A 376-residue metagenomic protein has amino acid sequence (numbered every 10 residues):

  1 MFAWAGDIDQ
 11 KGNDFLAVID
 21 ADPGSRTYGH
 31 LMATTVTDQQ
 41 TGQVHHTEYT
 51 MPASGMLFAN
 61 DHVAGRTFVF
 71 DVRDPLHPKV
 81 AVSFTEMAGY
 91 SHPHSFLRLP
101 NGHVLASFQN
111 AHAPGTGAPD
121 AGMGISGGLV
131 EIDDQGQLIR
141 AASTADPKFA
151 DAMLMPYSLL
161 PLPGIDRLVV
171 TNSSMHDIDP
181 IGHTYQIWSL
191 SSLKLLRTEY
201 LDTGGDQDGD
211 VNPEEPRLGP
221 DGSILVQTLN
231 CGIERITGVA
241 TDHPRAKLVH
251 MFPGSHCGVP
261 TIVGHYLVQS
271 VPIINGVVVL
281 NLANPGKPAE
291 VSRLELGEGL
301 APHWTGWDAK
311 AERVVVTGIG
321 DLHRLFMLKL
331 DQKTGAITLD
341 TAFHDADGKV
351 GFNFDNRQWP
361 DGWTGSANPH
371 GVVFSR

Functional and structural regions predicted by a protein language model:
F2-Q10, A106-S126, V170-T184, I319-Q332: Short, conserved, GDST-rich strand-edge loop motifs in beta-rich repeat architectures
W4-G42, T47-V82: Beta-propeller domains
V18-T27, V69-P78, D133-L138, I187-L196 (+3 more regions): Short loop/turn segments immediately following beta-strands, especially the blade-tip and inter-blade linker loops
T27-T37, K79-E86, I139-D146, L195-D202 (+3 more regions): Beta-propeller fold detector
D38-P52, M87-L99, F149-R167, T203-I224 (+3 more regions): Beta-rich, blade/repeat-based domains predominating in secreted/periplasmic proteins but also intracellular
V72-P163: Asp-box/WD-like beta-propeller blade repeats and closely related beta-sheet repeat scaffolds
P253-Q332: Loop/turn-rich, solvent-exposed surfaces of beta-rich toroidal or solenoidal domains
E312-R313, T317-R376: Blade-level signature of beta-propeller repeat domains, shared across WD40, Kelch, NHL, RCC1 and BNR/Asp-box propellers
